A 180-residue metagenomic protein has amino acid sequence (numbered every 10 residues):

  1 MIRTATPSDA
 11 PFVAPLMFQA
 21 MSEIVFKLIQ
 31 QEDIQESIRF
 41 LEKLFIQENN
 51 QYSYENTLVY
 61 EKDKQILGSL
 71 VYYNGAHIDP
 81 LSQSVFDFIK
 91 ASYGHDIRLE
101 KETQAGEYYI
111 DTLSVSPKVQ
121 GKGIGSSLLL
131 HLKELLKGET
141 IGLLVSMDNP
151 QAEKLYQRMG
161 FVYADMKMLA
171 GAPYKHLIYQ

Functional and structural regions predicted by a protein language model:
M1-P15, E23-K27: A short beta-loop-alpha structural element at the N-terminal edge of CoA-dependent acyl/N-acetyltransferase catalytic
E23-F45, N56, I89-A91: Conserved GNAT-fold acetyl-CoA-binding loop/helix
F45-V59, A76-L81, Y109: A short helix-loop-beta-strand connector motif used in the catalytic cores of GNAT acetyltransferases and, in some
V59, Q65-N74, Y109, S114: Conserved beta-strand in the GNAT
N74-T112: Conserved acyl-donor/pantetheine-binding loop and adjacent beta-alpha core of acyl/acetyltransferases and related
G106-Y108, L129, L135-M147: Conserved GNAT acetyl-CoA-binding A-motif
D111-Q120, L143-E153, M168-Y174, Y179-Q180: Conserved beta-strand-loop-alpha-helix junction that forms the acyl-donor binding cleft
V115-P117, G121-E134, K154-R158: Conserved acetyl-CoA-binding loop-helix of GNAT-fold acetyltransferases
